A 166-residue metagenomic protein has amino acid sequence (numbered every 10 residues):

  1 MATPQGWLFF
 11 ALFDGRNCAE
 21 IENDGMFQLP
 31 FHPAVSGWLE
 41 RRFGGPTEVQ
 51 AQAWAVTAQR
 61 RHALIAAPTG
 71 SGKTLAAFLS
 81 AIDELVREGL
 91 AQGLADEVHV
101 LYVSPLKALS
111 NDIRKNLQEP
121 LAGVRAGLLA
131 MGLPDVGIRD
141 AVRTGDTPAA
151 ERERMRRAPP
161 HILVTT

Functional and structural regions predicted by a protein language model:
A2-T3: Targeting/processing segments of secretory and organellar proteins
L8-V49, H62, L129-L133: Helicase-associated low-complexity/disordered flanking segments
S36, P46-T165: Conserved P-loop/Walker A NTP-binding site and adjacent catalytic elements of P-loop NTPases
